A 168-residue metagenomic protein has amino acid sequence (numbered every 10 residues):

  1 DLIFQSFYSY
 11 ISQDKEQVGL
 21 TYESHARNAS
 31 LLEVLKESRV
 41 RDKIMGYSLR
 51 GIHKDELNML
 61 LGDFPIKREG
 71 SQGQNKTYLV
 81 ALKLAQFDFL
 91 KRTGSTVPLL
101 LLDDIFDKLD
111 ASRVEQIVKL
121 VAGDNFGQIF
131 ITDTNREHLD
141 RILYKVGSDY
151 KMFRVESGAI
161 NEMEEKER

Functional and structural regions predicted by a protein language model:
D1-L99, K108, S112, Q116-Q128 (+2 more regions): Conserved NTPase motor "head" modules and their coupling/switch loops across ABC/AAA+ ATPases, GTPases, and GHKL ATPases
D103-I105: Walker B catalytic acidic pair
T132-T134: H-loop (His-switch) motif in ABC-type P-loop NTPases
